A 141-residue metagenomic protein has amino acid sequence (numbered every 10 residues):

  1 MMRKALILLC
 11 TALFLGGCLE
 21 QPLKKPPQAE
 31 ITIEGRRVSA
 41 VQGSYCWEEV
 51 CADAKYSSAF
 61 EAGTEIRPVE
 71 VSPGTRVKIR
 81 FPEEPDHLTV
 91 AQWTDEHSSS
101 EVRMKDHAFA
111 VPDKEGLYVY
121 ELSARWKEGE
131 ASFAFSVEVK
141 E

Functional and structural regions predicted by a protein language model:
M1-A5: Positively charged n-region of N-terminal signal peptides that target proteins for export
F14-G17: C-terminal motif of bacterial Sec signal peptides marking the signal peptidase cleavage site
L19-Q21: Bacterial signal peptide processing site
Y45-H97: Mature extracytoplasmic domains of secretory-pathway proteins
S98-K105: Short beta-strand segments within Ig-like beta-sandwich modules, predominantly Fibronectin type-III
F109-V119: Surface-exposed, short loops/turns at beta-strand junctions within beta-sandwich domains
L117-K127: Short, aromatic- and glycine-rich surface loops/edge beta-strands on solvent-exposed regions
E130-E141: Edge beta-strands of extracellular beta-sandwich domains
